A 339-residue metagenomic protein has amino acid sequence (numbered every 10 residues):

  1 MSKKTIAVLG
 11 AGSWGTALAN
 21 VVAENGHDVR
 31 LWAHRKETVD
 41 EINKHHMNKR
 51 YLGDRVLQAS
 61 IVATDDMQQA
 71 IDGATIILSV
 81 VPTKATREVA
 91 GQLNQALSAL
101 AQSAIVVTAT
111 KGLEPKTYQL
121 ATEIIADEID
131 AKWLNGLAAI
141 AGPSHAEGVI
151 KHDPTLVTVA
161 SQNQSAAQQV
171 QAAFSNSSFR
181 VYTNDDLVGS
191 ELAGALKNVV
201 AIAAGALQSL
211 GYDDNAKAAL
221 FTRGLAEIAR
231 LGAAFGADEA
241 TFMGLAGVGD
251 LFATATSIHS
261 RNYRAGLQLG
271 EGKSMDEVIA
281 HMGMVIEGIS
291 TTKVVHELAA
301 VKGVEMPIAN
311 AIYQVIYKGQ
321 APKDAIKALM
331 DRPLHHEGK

Functional and structural regions predicted by a protein language model:
M1-R55, S60-D65, Q92: NAD(P)+-binding Rossmann beta1-loop-alpha1 motif at the extreme N-terminus of oxidoreductases
R55-V62, Q102, W133-G136, S177-F179 (+1 more regions): A short helix-to-beta-strand connector/capping loop
L57, M67-D72, I76-S79, T83-H152: Rossmann-like NAD(P)(H) cofactor-binding subdomain of soluble oxidoreductases
D72-G73, L196, V248: Alpha-helix C-terminal capping/helix-to-coil transition sites in glycosyltransferase folds
A85, A96, I124, E128-G136 (+2 more regions): Internal alpha-helical scaffold of NAD(P)-dependent oxidoreductase catalytic cores
A204-G205, A233-M243, G247, L251-K339: NAD(P)-dependent Rossmann-like dehydrogenase/reductase catalytic/cofactor-binding core
